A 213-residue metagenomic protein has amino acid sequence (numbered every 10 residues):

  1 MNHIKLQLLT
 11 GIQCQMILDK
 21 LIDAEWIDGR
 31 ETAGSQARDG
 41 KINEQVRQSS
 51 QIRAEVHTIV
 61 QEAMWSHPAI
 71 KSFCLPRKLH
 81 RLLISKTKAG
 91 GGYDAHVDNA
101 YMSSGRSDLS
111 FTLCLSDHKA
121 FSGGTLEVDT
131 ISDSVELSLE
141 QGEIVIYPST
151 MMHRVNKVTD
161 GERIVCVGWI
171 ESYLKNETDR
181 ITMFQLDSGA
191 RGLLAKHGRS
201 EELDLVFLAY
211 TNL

Functional and structural regions predicted by a protein language model:
M1-P76, R81, T182-L213: Non-heme Fe(II)/2-oxoglutarate
P68-F184: Catalytic core of non-heme Fe(II) oxygenases with the double-stranded beta-helix
